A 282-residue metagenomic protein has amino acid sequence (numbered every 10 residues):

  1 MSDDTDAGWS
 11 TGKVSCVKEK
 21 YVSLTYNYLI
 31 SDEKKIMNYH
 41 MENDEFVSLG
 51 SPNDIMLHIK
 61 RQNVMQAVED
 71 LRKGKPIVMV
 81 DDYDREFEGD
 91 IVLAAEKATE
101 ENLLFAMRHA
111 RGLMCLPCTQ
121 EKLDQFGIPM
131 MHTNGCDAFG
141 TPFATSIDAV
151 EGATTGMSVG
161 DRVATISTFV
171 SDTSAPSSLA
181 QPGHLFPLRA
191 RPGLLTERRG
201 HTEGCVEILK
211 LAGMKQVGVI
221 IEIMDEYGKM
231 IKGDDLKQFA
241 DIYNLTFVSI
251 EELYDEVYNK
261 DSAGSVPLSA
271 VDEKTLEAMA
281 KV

Functional and structural regions predicted by a protein language model:
M1-H58: Catalytic-core segments of class I nucleotidyltransferases/pyrophosphorylases that form NMP-activated intermediates
I59-V282: Catalytic domains of riboflavin
